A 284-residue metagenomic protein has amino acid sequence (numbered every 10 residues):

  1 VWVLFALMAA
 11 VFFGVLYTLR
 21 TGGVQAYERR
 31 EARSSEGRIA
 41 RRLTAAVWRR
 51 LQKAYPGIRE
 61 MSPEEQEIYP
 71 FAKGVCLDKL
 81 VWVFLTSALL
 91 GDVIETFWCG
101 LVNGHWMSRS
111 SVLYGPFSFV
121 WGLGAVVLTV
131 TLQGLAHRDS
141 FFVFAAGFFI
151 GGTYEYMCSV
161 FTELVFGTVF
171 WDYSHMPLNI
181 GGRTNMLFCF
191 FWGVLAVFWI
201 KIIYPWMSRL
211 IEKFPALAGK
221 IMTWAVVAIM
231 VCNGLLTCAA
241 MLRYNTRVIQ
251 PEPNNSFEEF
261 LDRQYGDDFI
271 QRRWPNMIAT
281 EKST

Functional and structural regions predicted by a protein language model:
V1-T284: Aromatic-rich, lipid-facing transmembrane alpha helices and their immediate juxtamembrane interface loops in integral
